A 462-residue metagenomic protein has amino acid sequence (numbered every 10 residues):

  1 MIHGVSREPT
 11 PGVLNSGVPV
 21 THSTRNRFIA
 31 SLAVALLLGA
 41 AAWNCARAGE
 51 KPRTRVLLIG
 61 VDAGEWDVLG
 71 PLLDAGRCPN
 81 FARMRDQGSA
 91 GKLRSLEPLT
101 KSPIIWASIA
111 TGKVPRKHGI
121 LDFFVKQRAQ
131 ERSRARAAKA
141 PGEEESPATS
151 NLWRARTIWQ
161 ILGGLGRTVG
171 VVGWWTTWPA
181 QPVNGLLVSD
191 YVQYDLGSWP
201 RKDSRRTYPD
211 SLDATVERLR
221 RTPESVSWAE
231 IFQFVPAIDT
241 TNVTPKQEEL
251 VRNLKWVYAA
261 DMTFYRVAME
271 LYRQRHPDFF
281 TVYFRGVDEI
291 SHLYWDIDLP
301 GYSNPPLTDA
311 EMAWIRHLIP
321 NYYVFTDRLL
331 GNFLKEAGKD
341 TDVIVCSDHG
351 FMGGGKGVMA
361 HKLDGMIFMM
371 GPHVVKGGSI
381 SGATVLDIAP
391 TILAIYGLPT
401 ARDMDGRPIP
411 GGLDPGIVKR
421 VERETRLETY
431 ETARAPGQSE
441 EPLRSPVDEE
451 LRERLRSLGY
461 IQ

Functional and structural regions predicted by a protein language model:
S31-A40: Bacterial N-terminal signal peptides
A46-A90, W175: Active-site-proximal N-terminal segment of extracellular/periplasmic enzymes that hydrolyze or transfer
P52, R407-Q462: Long, internal low-complexity/basic segments
A90-K113, V172-Q181, Y283-G286, H349-G353 (+1 more regions): Short, solvent-exposed turn/loop segments enriched in Gly/Ser/Thr/Pro and often Arg
V114-D309: His/Asp/Glu-rich, glycine-adjacent segments that coordinate divalent cations and/or stabilize oxyanion chemistry on
E144-L152, N253-K255, R316-P320, V374-A383 (+2 more regions): Active-site rim elements
D340, I344-P372, V421-E422: Histidine-centered active-site microenvironments of extracellular/periplasmic hydrolases and transferases
K356-P399: Substrate-binding rim/cap in mid-to-C-terminal beta-strand-loop elements of soluble/periplasmic
